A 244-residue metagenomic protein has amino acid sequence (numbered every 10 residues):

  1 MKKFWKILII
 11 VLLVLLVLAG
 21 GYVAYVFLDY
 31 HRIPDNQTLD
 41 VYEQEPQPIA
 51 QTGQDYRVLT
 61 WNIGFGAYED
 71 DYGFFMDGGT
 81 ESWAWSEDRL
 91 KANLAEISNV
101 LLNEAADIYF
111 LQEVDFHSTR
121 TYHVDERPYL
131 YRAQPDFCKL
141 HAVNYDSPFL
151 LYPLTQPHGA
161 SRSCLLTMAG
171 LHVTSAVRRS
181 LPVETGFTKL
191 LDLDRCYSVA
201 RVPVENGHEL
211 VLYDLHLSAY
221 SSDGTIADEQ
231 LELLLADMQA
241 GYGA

Functional and structural regions predicted by a protein language model:
W5-A133, H141-G159, H208, E232: N-terminal, active-site-proximal structural segment of metallo-dependent hydrolase catalytic domains
I49-Q51, M168-L171, V199-N206: Active-site beta-strand termini and strand-to-loop segments that position acidic
T80-S86, V114-H117, L181-K189, H216-T225: Surface-exposed cleft-lining segments at the edges of enzyme active sites
L102-A106, Y131-P135, V173, A236-G243: Sec-exported extracytoplasmic/periplasmic mature domains
Y131-P135, G159-A176: Conserved beta strand-loop-helix elements of the APE1-like EEP
C138-S147, A176-P182: Conserved S-adenosyl-L-methionine
R162-L165, L193-V199: Short hydrophobic/aromatic beta-strand or adjacent loop that forms the aromatic wall/cage of a ligand/substrate-binding
C196-Y213, D223-A244: His/acidic metal-ligating clusters that form di-metal
